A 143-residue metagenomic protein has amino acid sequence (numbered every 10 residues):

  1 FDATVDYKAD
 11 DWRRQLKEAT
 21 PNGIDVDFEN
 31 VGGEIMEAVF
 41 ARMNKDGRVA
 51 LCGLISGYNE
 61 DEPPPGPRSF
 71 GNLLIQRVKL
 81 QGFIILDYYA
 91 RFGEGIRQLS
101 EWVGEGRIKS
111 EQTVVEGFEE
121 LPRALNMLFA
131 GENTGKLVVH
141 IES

Functional and structural regions predicted by a protein language model:
F1-S143: Terminal helix/beta-alpha structural elements that buttress the NAD(P)+-binding lobe
